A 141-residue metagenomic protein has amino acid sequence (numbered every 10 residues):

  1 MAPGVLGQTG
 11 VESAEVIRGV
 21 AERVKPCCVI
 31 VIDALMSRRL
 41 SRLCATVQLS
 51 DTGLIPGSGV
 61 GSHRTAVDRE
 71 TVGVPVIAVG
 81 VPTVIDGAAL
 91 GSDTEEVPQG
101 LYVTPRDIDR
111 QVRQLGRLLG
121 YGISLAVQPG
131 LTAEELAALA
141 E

Functional and structural regions predicted by a protein language model:
M1-A2, V31-D33, A78-P82: Short beta-strand segments
M1-T9: Long, charge-dense
V11-A14, G73: Alpha-helix initiation and capping sites
V11-E12, L40-L43, A89-G91: Short, well-ordered secondary-structure micro-motifs
E15-T65: Glycine-rich phosphate-binding loop
G59-P82: Short, flexible loop segments at boundaries between secondary-structure elements
I77-E141: C-terminal functional extensions of proteins
